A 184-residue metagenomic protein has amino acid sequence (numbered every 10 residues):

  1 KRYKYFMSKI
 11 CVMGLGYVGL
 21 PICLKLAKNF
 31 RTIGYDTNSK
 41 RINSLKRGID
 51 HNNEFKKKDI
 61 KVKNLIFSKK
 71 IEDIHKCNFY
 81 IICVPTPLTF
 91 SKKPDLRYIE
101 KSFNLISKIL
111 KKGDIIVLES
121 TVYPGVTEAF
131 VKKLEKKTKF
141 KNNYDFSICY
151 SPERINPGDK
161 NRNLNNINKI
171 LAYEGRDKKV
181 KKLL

Functional and structural regions predicted by a protein language model:
R2-L184: Structural/interface elements that position substrates and couple domains in central-metabolism enzymes
